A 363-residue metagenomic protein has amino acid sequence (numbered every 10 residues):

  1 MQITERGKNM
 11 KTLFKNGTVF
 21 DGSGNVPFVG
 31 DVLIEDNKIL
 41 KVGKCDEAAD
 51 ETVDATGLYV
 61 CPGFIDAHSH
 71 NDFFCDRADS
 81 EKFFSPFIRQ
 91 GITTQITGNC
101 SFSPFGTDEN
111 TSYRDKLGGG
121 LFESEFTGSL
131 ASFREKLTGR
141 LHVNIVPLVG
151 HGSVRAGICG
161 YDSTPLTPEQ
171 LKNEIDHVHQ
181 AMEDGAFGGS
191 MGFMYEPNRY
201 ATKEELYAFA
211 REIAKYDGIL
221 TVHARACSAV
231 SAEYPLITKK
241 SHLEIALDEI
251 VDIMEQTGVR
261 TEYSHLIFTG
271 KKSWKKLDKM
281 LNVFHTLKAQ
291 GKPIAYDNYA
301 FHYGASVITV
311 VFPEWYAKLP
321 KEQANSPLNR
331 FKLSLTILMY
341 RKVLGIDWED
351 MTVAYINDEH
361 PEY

Functional and structural regions predicted by a protein language model:
M1-A48: N-terminal metal-binding scaffold of metallo-dependent hydrolase/deaminase domains
T12-K15, E47-G98: Replace "His-x-His-based motif
G17, V32, N37, G57 (+6 more regions): Divalent metal-coordination and catalytic microenvironments
A67-A78, C159-K172, N198-Y200, P235-S241: Active-site mouth loops of central-metabolism enzymes
D79-G188, D217-G218, K292: Divalent-metal coordination cores built from histidine and acidic residues
S132-E135, D176, Q180, E204-K215 (+2 more regions): Alpha-helical scaffolding segments of alpha/beta enzyme cores, especially the outer helices of TIM-barrel or partial
H142-P168, E174-Y195, L236, V251-E255 (+1 more regions): Active-site neighborhoods of metal-dependent hydrolases
E183-A246: Divalent metal-binding pocket/active-site signature
